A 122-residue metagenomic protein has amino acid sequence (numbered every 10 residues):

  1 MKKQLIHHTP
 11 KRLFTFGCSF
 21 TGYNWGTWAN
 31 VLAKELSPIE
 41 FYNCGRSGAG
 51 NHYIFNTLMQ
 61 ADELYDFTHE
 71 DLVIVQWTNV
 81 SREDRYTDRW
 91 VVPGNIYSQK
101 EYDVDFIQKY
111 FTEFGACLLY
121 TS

Functional and structural regions predicted by a protein language model:
K2-F55: Serine-esterase "nucleophile elbow" of acetyl-processing enzymes
I6-T9, Y65-H69: Flexible, charged surface loops at secondary-structure boundaries
W28-N30, T57-L58, T87-W90: Short, glycine/charged-enriched secondary-structure capping and boundary segments
N51, G115-A116: A conditional alpha-helix N-cap/helix-loop micro-motif detector
N56-T68: Short, well-structured alpha-helical segments in soluble
F67-G115: A basic- and aromatic-enriched beta-loop-alpha substructure that forms the phosphate/nucleotide- and DNA/RNA-contacting
Y120-T121: Conserved small/polar residues in nucleotide/adenosyl-binding loops
